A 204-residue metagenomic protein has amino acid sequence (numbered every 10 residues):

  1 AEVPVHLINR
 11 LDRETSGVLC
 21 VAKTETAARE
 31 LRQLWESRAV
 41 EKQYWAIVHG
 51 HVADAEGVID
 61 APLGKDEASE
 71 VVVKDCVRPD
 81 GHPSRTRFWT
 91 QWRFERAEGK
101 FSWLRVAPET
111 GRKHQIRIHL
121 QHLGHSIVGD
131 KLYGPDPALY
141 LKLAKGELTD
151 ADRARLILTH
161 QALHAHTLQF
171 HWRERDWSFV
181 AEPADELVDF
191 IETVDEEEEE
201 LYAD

Functional and structural regions predicted by a protein language model:
A1-D204: RNA pseudouridine synthases
